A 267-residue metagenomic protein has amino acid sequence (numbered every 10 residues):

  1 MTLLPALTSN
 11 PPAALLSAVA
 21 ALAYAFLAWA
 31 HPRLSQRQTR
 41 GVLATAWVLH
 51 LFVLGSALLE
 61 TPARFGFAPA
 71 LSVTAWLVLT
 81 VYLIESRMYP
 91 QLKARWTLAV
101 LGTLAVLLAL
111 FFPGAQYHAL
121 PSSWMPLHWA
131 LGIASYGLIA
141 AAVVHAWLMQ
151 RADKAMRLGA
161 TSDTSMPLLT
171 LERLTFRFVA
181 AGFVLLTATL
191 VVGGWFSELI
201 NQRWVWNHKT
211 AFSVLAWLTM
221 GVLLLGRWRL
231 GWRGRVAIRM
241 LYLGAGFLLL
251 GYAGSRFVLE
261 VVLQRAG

Functional and structural regions predicted by a protein language model:
M1-A23, S135-I139: Hydrophobic transmembrane alpha-helical segments in integral membrane proteins
A14-L34, H145: N-terminal signal-anchor/start-transfer transmembrane helix
R37-T45, A68-S72, L92-T103, V236-L243: Cytoplasmic-side transmembrane-helix entry/capping segments in multi-pass membrane proteins
G66, G194-V222: Short alpha-helical packing/oligomerization segments
I84-S135: Hydrophobic alpha-helical segments and helix pairs
A155-L199: A mid-sequence, solvent-exposed acidic-amphipathic segment
G226-G246: Interfacial loop-to-transmembrane junctions
L250-G267: Juxtamembrane boundary at the C-terminal end of a transmembrane helix
